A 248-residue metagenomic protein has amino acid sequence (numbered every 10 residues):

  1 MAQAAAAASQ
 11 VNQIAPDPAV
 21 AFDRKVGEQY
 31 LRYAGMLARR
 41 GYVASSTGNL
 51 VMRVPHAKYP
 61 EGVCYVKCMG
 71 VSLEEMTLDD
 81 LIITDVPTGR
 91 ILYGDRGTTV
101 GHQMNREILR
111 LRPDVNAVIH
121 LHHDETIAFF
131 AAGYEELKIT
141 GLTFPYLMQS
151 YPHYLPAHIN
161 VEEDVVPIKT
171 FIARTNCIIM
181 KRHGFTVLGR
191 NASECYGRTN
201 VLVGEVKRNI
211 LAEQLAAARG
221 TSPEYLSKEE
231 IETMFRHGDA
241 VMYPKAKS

Functional and structural regions predicted by a protein language model:
A2-S248: Glycine-rich flexible loops
